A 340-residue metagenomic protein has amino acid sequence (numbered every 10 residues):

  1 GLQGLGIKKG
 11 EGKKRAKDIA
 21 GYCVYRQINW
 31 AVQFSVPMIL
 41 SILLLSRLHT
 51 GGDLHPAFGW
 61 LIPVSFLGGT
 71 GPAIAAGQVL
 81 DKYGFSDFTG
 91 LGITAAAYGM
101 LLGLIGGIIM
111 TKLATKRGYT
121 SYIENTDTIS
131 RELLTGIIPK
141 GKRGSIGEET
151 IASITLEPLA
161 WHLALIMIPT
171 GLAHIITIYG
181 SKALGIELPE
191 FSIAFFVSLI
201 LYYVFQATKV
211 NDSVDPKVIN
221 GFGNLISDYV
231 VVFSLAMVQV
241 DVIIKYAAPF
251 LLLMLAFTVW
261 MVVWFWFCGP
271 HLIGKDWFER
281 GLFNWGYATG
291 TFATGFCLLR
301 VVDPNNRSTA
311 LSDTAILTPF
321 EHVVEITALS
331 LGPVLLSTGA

Functional and structural regions predicted by a protein language model:
G1-K9, R143-I151, E157-G221, F233-S234 (+1 more regions): Structural signature of multi-pass alpha-helical membrane transport proteins
I7-I39, L163, G221, M237-W266 (+2 more regions): Entry/N-cap segments of selected transmembrane alpha helices and their immediately preceding amphipathic helices
A16, G21, S86-T94, D303-F320: Membrane-interface alpha-helices at helix entry/exit sites of multi-pass transporters
V24-A75, L251-F296: Transmembrane alpha-helices that form the ion-translocation and gating core of multi-pass ion transport proteins
I28-Y83, F88-I138: Transmembrane-helix bundle segments that line or gate the permeation/cavity pathway in multi-pass membrane proteins
F34-I42, P72-Q78, Y229-V242, A293-D303 (+1 more regions): Hydrophobic alpha-helical transmembrane segments in multi-pass integral membrane proteins
S65-G68, Y119-T150, D276-L299: Juxtamembrane inter-helical linkers in multi-pass membrane proteins
F233, M254-A340: C-terminal transmembrane helix pair
